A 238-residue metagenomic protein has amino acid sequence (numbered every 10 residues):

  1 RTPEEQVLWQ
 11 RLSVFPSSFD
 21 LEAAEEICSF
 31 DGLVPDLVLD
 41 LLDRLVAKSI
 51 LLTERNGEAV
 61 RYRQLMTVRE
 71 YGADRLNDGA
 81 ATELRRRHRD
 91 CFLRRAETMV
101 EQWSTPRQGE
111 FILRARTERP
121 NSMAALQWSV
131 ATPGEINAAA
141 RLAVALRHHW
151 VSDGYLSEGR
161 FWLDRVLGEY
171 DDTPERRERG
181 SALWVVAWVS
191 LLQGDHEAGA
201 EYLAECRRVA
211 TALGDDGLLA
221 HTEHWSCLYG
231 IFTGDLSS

Functional and structural regions predicted by a protein language model:
R1-D90, I136-V144: C-terminal boundary/linker of central alpha/beta nucleotide-binding cores
L8-L12, L21, R69, R95 (+1 more regions): Short, well-ordered secondary-structure microsegments that present a prominent hydrophobic/aromatic side chain
F30, N77-D78, A131, G168 (+3 more regions): Secondary-structure boundary motif
G32-D36, G57-R61, R75-R86, R95-E118 (+2 more regions): Intrinsically disordered, charged and Pro/Gly-enriched terminal/linker segments that flank large helical-solenoid
L37, L84, R114-T117, R141 (+4 more regions): Alpha-helical initiation/capping and key positions within long helical/coiled-coil segments
D40, E83, R87-D90, P120 (+4 more regions): Primarily a tetratricopeptide repeat
I50, L93, E97, V130 (+5 more regions): Helix-capping and short linker residues that terminate individual alpha-solenoid repeat units
S152-S157, R179-S238: Extended non-membrane alpha-helical scaffolds
